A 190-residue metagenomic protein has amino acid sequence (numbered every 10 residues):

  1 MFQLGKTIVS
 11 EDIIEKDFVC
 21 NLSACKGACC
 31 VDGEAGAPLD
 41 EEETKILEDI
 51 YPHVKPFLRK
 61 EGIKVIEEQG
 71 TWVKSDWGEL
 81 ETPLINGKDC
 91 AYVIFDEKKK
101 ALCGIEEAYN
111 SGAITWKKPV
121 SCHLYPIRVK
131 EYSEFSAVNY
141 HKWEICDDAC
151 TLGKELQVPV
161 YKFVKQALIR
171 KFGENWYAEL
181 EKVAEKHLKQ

Functional and structural regions predicted by a protein language model:
M1-Q190: Short loop/turn segments that flank or connect secondary-structure elements
